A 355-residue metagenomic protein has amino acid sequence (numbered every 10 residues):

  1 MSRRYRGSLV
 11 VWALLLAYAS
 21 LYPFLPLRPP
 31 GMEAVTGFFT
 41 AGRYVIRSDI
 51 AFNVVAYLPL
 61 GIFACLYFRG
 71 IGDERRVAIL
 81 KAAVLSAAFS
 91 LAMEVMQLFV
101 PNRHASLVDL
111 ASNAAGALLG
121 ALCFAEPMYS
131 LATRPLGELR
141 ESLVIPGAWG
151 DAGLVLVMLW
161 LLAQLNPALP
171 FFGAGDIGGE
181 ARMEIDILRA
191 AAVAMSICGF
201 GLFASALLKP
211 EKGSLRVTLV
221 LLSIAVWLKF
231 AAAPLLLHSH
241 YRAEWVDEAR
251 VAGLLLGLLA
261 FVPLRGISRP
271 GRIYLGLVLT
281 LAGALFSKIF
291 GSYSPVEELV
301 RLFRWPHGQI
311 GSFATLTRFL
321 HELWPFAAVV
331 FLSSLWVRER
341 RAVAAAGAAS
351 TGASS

Functional and structural regions predicted by a protein language model:
M1-R103, L107, L118-S355: Bulky hydrophobic segments
A111-A114: Long, hydrophobic, well-ordered secondary-structure blocks that form the structural core and pocket-lining surfaces
